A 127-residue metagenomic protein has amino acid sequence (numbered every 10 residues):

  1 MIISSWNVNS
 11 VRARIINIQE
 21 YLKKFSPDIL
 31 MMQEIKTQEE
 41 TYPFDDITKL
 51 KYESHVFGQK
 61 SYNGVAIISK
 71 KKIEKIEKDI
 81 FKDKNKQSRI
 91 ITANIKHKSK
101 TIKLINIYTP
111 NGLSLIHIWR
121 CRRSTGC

Functional and structural regions predicted by a protein language model:
M1-E53, Y62-V65: N-terminal, active-site-proximal structural segment of metallo-dependent hydrolase catalytic domains
S10-R14, N85, R120-R122: Soluble or luminal CAZymes and related metallo-dependent hydrolases
R12, E74, T125: Nucleotide phosphate-binding site architecture
I35-Q38, Y42-G112: Structured beta-strand-rich core segments of catalytic domains in phosphoester-bond hydrolases
I116-C127: Single conserved hydrophobic/aromatic residue that forms the stacking wall/gate of nucleotide- or nucleobase-binding
